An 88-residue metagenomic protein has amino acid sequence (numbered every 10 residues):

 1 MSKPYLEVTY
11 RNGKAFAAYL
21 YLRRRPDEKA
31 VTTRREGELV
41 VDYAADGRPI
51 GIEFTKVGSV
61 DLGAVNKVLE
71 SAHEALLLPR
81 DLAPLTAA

Functional and structural regions predicted by a protein language model:
M1, A75-A88: Cysteine/selenocysteine-centered motifs that mediate thiol-based redox chemistry or coordinate metal-sulfur cofactors
M1-L20: Short, compositionally biased leader-like segments
P4-Y10, V41, P49, S59: Phosphate/ribose-recognition catalytic cores of enzymes acting on nucleotide-derived substrates
A15-T55: A short, structured beta-strand/loop element
L39, A64-N66, L82-A88: Short, surface-exposed, charge-dense and proline/glycine-enriched linear segments
V57-S59, L78: Short alpha-helical linear motifs
S59-S71: A short, polar/charged loop-to-alpha-helix boundary motif
